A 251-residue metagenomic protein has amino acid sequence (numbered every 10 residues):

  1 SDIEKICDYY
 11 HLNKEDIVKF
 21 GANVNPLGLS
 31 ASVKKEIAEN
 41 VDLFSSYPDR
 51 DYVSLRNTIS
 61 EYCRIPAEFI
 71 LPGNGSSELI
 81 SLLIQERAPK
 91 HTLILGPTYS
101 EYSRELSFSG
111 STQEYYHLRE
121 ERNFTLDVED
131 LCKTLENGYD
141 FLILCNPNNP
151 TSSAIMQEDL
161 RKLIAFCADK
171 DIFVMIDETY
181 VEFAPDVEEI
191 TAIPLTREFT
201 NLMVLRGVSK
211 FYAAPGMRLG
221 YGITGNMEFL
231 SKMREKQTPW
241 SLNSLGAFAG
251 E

Functional and structural regions predicted by a protein language model:
S1, E86-L144: PLP-dependent aminotransferase-like
S1-G75, L82: N-terminal small-domain helix-loop-helix segment of the aminotransferase-like
F20, L142, D177-T179, L205 (+1 more regions): Structural scaffold positions in well-ordered secondary structure
L29-S30, D51, N201-E251: PLP-dependent aminotransferase class I/II
I59, L106, C167: Short hydrophobic alpha-helical segments of the AMP-binding
G75-Q85, E178-Y180, A184-P185, L195: Glycine/small-residue-rich loop that forms an oxyanion/phosphate-binding "nest" at active or ligand-binding sites
S109, D169-K170, F199: Helix C-cap/helix->beta junction micro-motif
R122-A184: Active-site phosphate-binding strand-loop segment of PLP-dependent enzymes
